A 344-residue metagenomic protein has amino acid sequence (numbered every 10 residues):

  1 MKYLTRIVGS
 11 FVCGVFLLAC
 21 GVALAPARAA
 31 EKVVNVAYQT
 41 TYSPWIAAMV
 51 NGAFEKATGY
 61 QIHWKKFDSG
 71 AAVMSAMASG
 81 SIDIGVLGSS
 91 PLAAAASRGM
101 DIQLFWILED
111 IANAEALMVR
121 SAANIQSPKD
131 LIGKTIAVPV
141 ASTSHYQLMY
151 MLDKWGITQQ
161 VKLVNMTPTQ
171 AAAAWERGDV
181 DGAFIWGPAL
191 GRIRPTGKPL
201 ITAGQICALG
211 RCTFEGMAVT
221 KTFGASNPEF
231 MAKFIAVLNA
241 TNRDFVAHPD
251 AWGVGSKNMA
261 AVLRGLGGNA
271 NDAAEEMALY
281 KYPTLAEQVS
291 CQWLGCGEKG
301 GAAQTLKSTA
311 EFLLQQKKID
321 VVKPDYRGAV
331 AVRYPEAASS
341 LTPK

Functional and structural regions predicted by a protein language model:
M1-V15: Bacterial N-terminal signal peptides that target proteins for export
F11-A27: C-terminal segment of classical bacterial N-terminal signal peptides
A29-N165, D181-G187, A203-G204, G210-R211: Short, glycine-/small- and polar/acidic-enriched structural segments that line small-molecule recognition paths
E55, A93, M149, G191 (+2 more regions): Predominant activation on well-ordered alpha-helical scaffold segments within soluble catalytic domains
A57, L104-F105, V254-G255, Q288 (+1 more regions): Short, hydrophobic secondary-structure boundary micro-motifs
S90, A123, Q170-G268: Pocket-lining segment of extracytoplasmic ligand-binding domains
A225-K318: Secondary-structure end/capping motifs
A303-K344: Conserved C-terminal helix/tail region of periplasmic/extracytoplasmic solute-binding proteins
